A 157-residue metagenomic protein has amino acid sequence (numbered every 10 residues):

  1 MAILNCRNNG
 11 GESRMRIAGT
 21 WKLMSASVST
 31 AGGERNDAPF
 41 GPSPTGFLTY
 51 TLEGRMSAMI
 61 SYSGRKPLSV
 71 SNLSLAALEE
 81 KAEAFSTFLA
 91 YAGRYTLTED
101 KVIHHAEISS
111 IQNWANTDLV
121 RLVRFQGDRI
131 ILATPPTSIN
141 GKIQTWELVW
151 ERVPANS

Functional and structural regions predicted by a protein language model:
A2-A90, L97-S157: Lipid interaction determinants
